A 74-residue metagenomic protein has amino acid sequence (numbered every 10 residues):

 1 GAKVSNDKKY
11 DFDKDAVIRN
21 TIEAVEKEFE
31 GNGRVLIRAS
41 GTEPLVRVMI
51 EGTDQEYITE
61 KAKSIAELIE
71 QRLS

Functional and structural regions predicted by a protein language model:
G1-S74: Phosphate-binding and adjacent anionic-ligand microenvironments
